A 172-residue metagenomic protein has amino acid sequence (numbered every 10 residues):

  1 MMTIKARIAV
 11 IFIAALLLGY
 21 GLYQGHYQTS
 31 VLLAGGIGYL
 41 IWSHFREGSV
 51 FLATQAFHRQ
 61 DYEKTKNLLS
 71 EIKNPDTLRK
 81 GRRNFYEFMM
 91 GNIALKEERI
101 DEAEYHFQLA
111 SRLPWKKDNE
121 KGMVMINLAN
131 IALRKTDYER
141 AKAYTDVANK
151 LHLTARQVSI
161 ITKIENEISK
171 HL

Functional and structural regions predicted by a protein language model:
L33-A34, L68, H106, Y144: Alpha-helical solenoid repeat scaffolds, predominantly canonical TPR units
I37-Q60: Transmembrane-cytosolic junction motif
F51, R82-M89, M123-N130, I160-H171: "A position-specific structural signal for the A-helix of alpha-solenoid helical repeats
S70-N74, Q108-P114, D146-H152, R156: Amphipathic alpha-helical segments of tetratricopeptide repeats
L78-R83, W115-K121, K150-K163: Boundary/linker segments of alpha-helical solenoid repeat arrays
